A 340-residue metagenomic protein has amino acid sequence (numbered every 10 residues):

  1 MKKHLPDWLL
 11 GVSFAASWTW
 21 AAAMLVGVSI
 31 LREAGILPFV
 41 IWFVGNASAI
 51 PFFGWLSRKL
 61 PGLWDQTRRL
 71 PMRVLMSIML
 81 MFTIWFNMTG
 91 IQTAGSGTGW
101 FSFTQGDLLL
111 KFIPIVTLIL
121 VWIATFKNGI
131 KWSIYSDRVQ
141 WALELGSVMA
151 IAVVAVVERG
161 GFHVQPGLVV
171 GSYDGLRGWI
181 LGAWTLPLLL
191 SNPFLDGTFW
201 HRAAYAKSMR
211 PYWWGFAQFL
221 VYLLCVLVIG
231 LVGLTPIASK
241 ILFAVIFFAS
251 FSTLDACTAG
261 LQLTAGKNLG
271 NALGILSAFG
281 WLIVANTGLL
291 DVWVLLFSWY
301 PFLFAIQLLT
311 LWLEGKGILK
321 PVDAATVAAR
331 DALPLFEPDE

Functional and structural regions predicted by a protein language model:
M1-L25, V121, T125-K131, W141 (+3 more regions): Membrane-interface "cap" regions at the ends of multi-pass membrane proteins
K2-D65, P187-L188, F199-A249, G266 (+1 more regions): Membrane-interface helix-loop-helix modules in multi-pass membrane proteins
A15, L37-T125, W184-L189, A244-A256 (+1 more regions): Helix-loop-helix module between adjacent transmembrane segments
A21-L37, L60, T83-W100, A124-K131 (+3 more regions): Transmembrane helix-loop junctions in multi-pass membrane proteins
T67-M79, V221, L263-D291, P334-E340: Loop-to-transmembrane helix boundary motifs in multi-pass membrane proteins
L75-N87, L143-V154, L181-F194, M209-P236 (+1 more regions): Selective recognition of specific alpha-helical transmembrane segments in multi-pass small-molecule
L80-V116, L120-W132, V139-G171, L190-P193 (+1 more regions): Hydrophobic alpha-helical segments and their helix-loop junctions in multi-pass secondary transporters
N286-G317, T326-E340: A generic transmembrane alpha-helix motif of multi-pass inner-membrane proteins
